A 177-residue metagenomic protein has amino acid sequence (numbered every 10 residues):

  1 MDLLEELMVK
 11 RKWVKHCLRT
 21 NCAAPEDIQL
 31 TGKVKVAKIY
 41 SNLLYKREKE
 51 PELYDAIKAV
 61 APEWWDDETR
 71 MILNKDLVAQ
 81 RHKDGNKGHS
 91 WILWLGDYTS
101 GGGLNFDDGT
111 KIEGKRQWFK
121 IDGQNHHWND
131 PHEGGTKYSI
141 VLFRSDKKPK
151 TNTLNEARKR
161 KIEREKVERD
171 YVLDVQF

Functional and structural regions predicted by a protein language model:
M1-W118, Q124-F177: Fe(II)/2-oxoglutarate oxygenase catalytic core
